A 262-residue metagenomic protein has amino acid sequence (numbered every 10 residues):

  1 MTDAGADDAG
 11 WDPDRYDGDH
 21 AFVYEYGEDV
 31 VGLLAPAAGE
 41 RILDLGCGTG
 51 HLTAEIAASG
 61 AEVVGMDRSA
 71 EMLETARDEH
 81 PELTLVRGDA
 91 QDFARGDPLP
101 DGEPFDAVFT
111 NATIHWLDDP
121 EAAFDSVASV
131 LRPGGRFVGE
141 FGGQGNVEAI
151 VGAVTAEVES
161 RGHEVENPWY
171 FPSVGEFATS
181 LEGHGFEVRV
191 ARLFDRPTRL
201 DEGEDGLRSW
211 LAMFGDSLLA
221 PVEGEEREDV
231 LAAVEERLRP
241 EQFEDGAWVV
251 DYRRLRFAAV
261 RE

Functional and structural regions predicted by a protein language model:
M1-E40, H51-E55, M72-T75, E79: Conserved class I S-adenosyl-L-methionine
L43, T49-R95: Class I SAM-dependent methyltransferase SAM/SAH-binding core
R95-A107: A short acidic, Gly/Pro-enriched loop at the edge of an enzyme's catalytic core that lines a small-molecule cofactor
A107-P120: A short SAM/SAH-binding and catalytic strip from SAM-dependent methyltransferases
L117-D118, L131-P133: Helix-to-beta-strand junctions that scaffold the AdoMet/dcAdoMet cofactor pocket in Class I SAM-dependent enzymes
E121-A122, R136-E202: Conserved catalytic/acceptor-binding region of the Class I
F194-D245: C-terminal helical/coil "lid" or tail adjacent to the Rossmann-like core of SAM-dependent
L255-E262: Core SAM-dependent methyltransferase catalytic element
